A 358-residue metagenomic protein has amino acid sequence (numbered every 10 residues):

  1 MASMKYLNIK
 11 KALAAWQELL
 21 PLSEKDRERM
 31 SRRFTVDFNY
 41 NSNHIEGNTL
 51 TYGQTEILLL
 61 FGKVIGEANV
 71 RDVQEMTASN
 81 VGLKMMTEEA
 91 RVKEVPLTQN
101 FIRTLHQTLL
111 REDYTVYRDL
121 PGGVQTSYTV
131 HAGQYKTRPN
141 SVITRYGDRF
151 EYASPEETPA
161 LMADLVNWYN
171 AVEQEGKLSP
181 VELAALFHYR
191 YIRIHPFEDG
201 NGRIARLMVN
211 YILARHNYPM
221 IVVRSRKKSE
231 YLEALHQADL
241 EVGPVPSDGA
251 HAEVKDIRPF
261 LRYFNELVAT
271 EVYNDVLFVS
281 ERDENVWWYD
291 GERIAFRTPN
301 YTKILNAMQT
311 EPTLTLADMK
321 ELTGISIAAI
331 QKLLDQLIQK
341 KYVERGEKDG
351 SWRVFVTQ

Functional and structural regions predicted by a protein language model:
M1-D199, R203-Q358: FIC/Doc superfamily catalytic core
